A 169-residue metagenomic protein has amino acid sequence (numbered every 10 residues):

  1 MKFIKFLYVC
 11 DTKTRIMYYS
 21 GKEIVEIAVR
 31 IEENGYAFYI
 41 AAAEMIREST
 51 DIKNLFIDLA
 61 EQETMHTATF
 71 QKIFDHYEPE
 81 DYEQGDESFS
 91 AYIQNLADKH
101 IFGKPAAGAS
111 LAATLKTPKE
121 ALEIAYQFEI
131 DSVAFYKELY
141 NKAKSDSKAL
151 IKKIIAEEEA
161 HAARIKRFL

Functional and structural regions predicted by a protein language model:
K2-L169: Non-heme di-metal
